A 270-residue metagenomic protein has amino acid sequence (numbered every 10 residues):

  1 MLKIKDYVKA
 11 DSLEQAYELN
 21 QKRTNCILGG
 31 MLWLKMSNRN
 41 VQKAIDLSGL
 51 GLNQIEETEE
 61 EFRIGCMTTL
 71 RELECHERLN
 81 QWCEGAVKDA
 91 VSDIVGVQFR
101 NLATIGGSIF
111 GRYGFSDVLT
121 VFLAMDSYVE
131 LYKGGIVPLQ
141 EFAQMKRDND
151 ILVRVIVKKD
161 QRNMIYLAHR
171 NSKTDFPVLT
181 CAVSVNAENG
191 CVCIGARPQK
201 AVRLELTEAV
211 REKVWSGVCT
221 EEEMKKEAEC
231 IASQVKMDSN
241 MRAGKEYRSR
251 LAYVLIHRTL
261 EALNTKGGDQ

Functional and structural regions predicted by a protein language model:
M1-Q270: C-terminal structural segment of proteins
